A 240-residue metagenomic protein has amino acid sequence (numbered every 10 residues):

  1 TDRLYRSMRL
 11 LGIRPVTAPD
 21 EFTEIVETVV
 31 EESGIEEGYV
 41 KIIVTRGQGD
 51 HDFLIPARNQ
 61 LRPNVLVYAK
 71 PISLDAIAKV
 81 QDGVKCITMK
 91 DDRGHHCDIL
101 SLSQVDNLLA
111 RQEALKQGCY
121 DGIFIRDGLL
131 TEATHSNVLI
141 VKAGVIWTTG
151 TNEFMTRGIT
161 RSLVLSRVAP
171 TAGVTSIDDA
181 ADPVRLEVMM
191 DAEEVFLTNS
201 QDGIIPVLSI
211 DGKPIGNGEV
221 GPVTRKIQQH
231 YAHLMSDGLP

Functional and structural regions predicted by a protein language model:
T1-T28, E32, T45, D50-P240: Helix-start/capping segments and mature chain N-termini
E37-V44: ATP-grasp fold ATP-binding core
